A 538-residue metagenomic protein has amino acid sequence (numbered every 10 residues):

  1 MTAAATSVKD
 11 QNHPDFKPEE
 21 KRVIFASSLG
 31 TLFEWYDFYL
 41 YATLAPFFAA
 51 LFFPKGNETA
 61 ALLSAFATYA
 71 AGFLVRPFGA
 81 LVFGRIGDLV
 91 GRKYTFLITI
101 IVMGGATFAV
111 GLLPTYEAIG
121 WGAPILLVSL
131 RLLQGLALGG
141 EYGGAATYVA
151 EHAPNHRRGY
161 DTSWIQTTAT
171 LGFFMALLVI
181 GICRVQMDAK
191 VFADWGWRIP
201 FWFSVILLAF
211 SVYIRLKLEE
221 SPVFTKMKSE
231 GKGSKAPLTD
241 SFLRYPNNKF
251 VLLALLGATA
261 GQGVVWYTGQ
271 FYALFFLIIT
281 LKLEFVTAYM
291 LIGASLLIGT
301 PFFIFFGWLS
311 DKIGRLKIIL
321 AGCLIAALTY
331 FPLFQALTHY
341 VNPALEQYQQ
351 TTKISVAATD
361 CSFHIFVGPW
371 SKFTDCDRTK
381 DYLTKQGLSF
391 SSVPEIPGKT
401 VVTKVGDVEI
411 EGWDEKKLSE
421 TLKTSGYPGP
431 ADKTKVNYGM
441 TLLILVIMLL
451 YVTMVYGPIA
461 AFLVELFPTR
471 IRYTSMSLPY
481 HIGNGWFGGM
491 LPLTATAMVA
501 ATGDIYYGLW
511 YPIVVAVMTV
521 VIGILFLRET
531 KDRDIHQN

Functional and structural regions predicted by a protein language model:
Y41-A42, N248-S295, L333-F334, S362-S392 (+2 more regions): Extracytoplasmic gate region of multi-pass secondary transporters
A45-F78: Extracellular/periplasmic helix-loop-helix junction of adjacent transmembrane segments in MFS-like secondary
P54, I101-G120, I325-Q347, T424-D432: C-terminal ends and interior cores of transmembrane alpha-helices in multi-pass membrane transporters/permeases
F66-R85, G104-A106, L171, G293-F306: Central cavity-lining transmembrane alpha-helices of secondary-active solute carriers, predominantly the Major
L89-I101, K312-C323: Cytoplasmic membrane-interface "Motif A"-like loop-to-helix N-cap segments of 12-TM Major Facilitator Superfamily
I119-G139, Q347-A358, V436-M454: Hydrophobic core of transmembrane alpha-helices in multi-pass small-molecule transporters, especially MFS/SLC-type
A137, Y160-R184, L207, L333 (+1 more regions): Glycine-rich segments within core transmembrane alpha-helices of 12-TM secondary carriers
Q335-L443: Low-complexity, proline/glycine-enriched hydrophobic segments characteristic of transmembrane helices
